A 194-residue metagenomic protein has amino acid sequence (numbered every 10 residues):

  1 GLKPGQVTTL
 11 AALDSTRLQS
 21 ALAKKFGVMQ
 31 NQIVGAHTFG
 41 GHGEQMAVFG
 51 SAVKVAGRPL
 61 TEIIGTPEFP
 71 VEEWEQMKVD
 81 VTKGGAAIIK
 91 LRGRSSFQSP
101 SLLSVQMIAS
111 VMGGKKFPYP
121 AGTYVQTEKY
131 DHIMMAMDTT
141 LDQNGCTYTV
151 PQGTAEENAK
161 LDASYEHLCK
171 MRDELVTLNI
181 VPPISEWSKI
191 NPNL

Functional and structural regions predicted by a protein language model:
G1-T8: A short alpha->loop->secondary-structure connector
K3, T16-L194: C-terminal substrate-binding/catalytic lobe of Rossmann-fold NAD(P)-dependent dehydrogenases
T8-D14: A short, structured active-site edge motif that brings together acidic residues
